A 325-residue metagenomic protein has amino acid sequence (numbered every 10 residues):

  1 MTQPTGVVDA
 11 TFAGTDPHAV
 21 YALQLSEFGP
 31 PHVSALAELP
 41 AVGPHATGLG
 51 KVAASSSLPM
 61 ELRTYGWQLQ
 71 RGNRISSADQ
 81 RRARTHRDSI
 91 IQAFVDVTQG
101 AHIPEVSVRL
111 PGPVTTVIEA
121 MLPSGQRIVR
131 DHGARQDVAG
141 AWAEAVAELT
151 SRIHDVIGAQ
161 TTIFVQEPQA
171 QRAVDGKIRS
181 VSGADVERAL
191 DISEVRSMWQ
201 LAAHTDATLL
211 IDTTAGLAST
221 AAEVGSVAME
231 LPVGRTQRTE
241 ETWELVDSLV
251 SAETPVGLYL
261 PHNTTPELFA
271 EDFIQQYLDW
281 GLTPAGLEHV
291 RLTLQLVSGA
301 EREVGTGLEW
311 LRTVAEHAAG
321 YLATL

Functional and structural regions predicted by a protein language model:
M1-P111, T116-R130, G225, T254 (+3 more regions): Alpha/beta catalytic barrel-like cores
Q99-I103, G140-T162, L201-T208: Secondary-structure boundary elements
S107-Q126, G158-E187: Active-site-proximal loop/short-helix segments that contain or immediately flank catalytic acid/base residue(s)
P111-T115, Q166-A170, D212-G216, P232-T236 (+2 more regions): Active-site beta-loop-alpha junctions enriched in small/polar residues
A120-M121, V174-S180, A215-G225, T242-V246 (+1 more regions): Distinct, well-ordered alpha-helical segments
Q126-A143, V181-H204, A228-T239: Acidic, His- and aromatic-enriched active-site or binding-groove loops in soluble protein domains that engage sugars
E187-E194, T205-E244, T254-H262: Catalytic beta/alpha-barrel core
E240-L249, E267-G286: A short, acidic, amphipathic alpha-helical segment used as a generic capping/interface helix at domain edges
